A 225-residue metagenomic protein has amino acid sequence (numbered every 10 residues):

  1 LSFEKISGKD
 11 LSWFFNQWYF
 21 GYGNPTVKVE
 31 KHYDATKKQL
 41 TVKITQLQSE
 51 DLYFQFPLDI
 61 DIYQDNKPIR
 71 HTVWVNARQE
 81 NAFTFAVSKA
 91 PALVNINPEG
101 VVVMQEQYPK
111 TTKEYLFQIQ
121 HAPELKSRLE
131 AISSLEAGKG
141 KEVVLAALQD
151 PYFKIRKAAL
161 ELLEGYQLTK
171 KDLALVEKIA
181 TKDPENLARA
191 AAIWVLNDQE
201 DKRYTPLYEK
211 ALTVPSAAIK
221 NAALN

Functional and structural regions predicted by a protein language model:
L1, Y208-A211, S216-N225: Short, intrinsically disordered, charge-balanced linker/junction segments flanking boundaries in proteins
L1-T169, P184-E185, R189, K220: Non-catalytic accessory/interaction domains
Y115-L116, V143-L145, L175-K178, L207-E209: Buried hydrophobic core positions in alpha-solenoid tandem helical repeats
